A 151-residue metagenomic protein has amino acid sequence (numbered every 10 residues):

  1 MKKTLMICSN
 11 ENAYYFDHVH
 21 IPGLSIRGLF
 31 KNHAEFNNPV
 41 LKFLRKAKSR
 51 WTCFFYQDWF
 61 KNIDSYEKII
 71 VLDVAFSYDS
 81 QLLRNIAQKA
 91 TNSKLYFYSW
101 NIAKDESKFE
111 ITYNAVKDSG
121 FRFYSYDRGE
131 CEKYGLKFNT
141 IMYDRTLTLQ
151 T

Functional and structural regions predicted by a protein language model:
M1-A115, F121-Y124: N-terminal pre-catalytic "stem/leader" segment of glycosyltransferase-like enzymes
E110-T151: Conserved active-site segments centered on acidic
